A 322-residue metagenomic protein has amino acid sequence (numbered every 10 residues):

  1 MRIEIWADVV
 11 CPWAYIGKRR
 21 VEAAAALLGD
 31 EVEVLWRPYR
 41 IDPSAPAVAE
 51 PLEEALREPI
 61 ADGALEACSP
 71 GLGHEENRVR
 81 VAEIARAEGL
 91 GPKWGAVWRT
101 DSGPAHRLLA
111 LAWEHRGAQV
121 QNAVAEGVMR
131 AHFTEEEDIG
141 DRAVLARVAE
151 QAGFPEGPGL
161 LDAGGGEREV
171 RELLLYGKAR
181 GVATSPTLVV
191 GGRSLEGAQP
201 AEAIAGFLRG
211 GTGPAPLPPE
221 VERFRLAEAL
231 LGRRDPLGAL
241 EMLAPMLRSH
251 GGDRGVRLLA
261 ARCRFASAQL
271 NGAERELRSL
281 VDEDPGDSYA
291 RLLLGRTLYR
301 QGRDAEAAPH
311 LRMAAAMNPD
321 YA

Functional and structural regions predicted by a protein language model:
I5, Y15-A26, W36, E114 (+3 more regions): C-terminal cap of thioredoxin/glutaredoxin-like
I16-A131: Structural alpha/beta surface segment adjacent to cysteine/selenocysteine redox centers across thiol/disulfide enzymes
